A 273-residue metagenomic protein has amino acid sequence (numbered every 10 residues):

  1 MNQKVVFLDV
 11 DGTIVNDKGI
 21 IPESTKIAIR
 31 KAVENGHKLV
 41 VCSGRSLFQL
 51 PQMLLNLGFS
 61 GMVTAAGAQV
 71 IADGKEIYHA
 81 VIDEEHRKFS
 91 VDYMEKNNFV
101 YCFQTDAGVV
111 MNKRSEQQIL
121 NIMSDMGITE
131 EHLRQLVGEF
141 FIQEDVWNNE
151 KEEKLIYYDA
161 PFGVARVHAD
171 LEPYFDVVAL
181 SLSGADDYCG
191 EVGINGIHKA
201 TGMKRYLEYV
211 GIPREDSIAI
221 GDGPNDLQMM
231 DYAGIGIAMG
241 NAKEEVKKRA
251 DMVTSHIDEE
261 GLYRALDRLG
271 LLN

Functional and structural regions predicted by a protein language model:
M1-V5, P22, C189-N273: Mg2+-dependent phosphoryl-transfer enzymes with acidic/Ser/Thr/Gly-rich catalytic loops
Q3-G19: Asp-based phosphoryl-transfer active-site loop
K18-D125: Active-site phosphate-binding/coordination module
T25, L50-L54, V167, L171 (+3 more regions): Hydrophobic packing residues within well-ordered alpha-helices of enzyme cores
V33-E34, E95, E172, D231 (+1 more regions): Anion (oxyanion) recognition and catalysis
L57-G58, A66, P173-Y174, Y232-A233 (+1 more regions): Short, structured coil segments at secondary-structure junctions
F59-G67, M123, V177-L180, G236-N241 (+1 more regions): Short hydrophobic/aromatic-enriched beta-strand-loop microsegments
Q104, G108-I220, P224: Conserved acidic, metal-coordinating active-site core of Asp-based, Mg2+-dependent phosphoryl-transfer enzymes
